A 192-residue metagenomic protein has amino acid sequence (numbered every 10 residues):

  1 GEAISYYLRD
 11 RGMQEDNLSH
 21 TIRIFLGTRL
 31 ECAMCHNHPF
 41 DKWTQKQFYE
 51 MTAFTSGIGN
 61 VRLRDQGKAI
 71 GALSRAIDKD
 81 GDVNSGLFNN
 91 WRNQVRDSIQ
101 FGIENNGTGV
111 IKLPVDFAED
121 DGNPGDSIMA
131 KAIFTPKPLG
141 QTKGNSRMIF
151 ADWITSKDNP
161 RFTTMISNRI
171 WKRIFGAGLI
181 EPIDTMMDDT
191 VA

Functional and structural regions predicted by a protein language model:
G1-A192: Primarily short, surface-exposed interaction patches in extracytoplasmic proteins
